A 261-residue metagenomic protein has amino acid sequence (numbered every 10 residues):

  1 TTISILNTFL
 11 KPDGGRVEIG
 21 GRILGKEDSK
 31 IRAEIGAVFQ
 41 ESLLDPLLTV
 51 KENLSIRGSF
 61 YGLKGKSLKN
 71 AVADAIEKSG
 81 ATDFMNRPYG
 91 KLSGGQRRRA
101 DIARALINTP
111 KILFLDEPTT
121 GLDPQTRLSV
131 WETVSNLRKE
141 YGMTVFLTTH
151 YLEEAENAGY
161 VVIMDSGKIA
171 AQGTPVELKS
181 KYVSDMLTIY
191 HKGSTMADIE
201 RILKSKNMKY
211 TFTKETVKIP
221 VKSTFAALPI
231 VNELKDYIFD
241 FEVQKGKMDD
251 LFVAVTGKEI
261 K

Functional and structural regions predicted by a protein language model:
N7: Helix-to-loop junction immediately C-terminal to a conserved catalytic motif
G15-I23, I31: Conserved ABC transporter NBD signature motif
S55, S59, K66-F84: Conserved ABC ATPase "signature" region
P88-L92: Conserved ABC ATPase signature
T109: Conserved catalytic motifs of ABC-family nucleotide-binding domains
L113-D116: Catalytic Walker B motif of ABC-type/P-loop ATPase nucleotide-binding domains
T133-V221: ABC transporter nucleotide-binding domain
